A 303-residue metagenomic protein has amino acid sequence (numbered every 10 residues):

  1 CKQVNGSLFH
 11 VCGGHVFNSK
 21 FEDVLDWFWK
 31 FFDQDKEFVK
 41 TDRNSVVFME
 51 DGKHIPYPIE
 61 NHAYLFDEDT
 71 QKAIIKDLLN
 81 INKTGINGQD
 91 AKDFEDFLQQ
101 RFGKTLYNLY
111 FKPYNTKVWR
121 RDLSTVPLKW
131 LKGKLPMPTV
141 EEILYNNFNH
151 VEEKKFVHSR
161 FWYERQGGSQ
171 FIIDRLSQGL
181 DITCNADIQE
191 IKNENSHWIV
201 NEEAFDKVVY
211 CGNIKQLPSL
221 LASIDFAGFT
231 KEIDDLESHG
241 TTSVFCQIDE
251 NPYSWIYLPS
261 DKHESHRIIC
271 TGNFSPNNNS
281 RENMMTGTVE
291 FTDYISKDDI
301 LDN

Functional and structural regions predicted by a protein language model:
C1-V4: Glycine-rich FAD pyrophosphate-binding loop
G6-G85: Dinucleotide-binding Rossmann-like beta1-alpha1 core, especially the glycine-rich loop that anchors the ADP
D23, T105, K215-L217: Glycine-rich nucleotide phosphate-binding loop and flanking beta-alpha elements of Rossmann-like dinucleotide-binding
F32-D35, R160, F229-D234: Short, P/G- and charge-enriched loop/turn segments at secondary-structure junctions
K53, T70-E190, E194, A204 (+1 more regions): Active-site/ligand-binding neighborhood in enzyme catalytic cores
S196-I199: Short, hydrophobic/aromatic-rich segments at coil-to-beta transitions
D206-K207, C211, Q216-N303: C-terminal segments that line or cap access tunnels to active or ligand-binding sites in enzymes and enzyme-associated
